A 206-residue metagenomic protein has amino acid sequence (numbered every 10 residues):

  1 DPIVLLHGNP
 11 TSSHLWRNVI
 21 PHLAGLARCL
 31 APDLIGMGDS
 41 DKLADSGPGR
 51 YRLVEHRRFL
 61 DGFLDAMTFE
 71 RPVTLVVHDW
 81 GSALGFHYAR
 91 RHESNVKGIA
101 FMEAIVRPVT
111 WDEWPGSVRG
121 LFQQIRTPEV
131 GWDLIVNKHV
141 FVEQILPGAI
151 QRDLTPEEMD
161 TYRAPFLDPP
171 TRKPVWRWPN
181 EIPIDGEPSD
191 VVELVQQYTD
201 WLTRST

Functional and structural regions predicted by a protein language model:
D1-H7: Short beta-strand element of the alpha/beta-hydrolase
P2, L15, L30, M37-V76 (+1 more regions): Flexible "cap/lid" subdomain of the alpha/beta-hydrolase fold that forms the substrate-access gate
H7, I35-M37: Short glycine-rich loop/turn motifs that provide flexible caps or phosphate-binding loops at active sites
G8-T11, D79: Active-site glycine-rich loops that stabilize anionic/oxyanionic intermediates across multiple enzyme folds
H14-A31: Short amphipathic alpha-helix adjacent to the substrate-entry channel of hydrolases
